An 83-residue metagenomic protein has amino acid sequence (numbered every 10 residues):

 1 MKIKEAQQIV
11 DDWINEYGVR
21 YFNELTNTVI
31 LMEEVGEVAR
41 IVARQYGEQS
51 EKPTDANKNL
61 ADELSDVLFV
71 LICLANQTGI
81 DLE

Functional and structural regions predicted by a protein language model:
M1-L64, L68-E83: Flexible "arm" and connector segments at domain edges
